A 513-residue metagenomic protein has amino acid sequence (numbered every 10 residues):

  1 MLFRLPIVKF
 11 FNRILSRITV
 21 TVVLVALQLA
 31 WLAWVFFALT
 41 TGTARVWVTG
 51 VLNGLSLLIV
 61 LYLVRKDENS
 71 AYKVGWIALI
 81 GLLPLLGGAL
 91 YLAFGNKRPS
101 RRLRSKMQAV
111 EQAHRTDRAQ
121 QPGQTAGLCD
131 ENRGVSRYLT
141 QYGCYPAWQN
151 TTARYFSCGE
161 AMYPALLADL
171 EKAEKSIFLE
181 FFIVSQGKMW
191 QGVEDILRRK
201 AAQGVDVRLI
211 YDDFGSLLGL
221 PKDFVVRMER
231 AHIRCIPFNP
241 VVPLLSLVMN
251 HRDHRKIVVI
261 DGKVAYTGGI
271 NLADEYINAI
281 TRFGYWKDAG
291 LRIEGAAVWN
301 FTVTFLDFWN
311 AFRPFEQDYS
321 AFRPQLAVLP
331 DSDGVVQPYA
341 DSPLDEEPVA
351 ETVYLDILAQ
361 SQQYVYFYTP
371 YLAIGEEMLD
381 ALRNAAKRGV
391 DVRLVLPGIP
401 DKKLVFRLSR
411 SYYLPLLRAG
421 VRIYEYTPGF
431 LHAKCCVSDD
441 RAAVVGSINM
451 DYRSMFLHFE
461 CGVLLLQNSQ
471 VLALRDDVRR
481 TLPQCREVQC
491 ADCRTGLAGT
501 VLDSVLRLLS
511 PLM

Functional and structural regions predicted by a protein language model:
M1-T352, D356, Q360, P400 (+6 more regions): N-terminal localization/anchoring segments of enzymes in phospholipid and broader phosphate metabolism
F182, P370-Y371, V405: Glycine- and other small-residue-rich loops at beta-strand/loop junctions that grip anionic moieties
V353-I357, E377-D391, L408-S411, L417: Exposed, interaction-prone extracellular/peripheral surfaces
S361, Y371-R393, P397, K402: Helical hairpin unit composed of two closely spaced alpha helices linked by a short loop
I423-T427: Active-site donor-binding acidic/aromatic loop of nucleotide-activated sugar and phosphosugar transferases involved
K434: Catalytic-core elements of nucleic-acid end-processing and repair enzymes
